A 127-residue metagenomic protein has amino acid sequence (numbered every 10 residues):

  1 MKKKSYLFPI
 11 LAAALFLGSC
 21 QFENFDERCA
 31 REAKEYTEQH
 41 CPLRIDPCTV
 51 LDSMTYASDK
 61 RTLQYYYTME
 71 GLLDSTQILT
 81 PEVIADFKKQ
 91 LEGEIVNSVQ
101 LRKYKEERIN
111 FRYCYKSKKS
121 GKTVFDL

Functional and structural regions predicted by a protein language model:
M1-F8: Bacterial N-terminal signal peptides that target proteins for export
F16-S19: C-terminal motif of bacterial Sec signal peptides marking the signal peptidase cleavage site
Q21-R28: Bacterial lipoprotein signal-peptidase II cleavage site
C29-V50: Post-signal peptide N-terminal segment of mature Sec-exported envelope proteins
E38-C41, I45, M69-L72, D86-F87: Extracellular/lumenal and peripheral-membrane lipid-interaction modules
I45-G71: Short edge beta-strands and adjacent turn/loop segments
S75-R102: Short, non-transmembrane amphipathic alpha-helical segments
G93-T123: A short amphipathic beta-strand at an alpha->beta junction
